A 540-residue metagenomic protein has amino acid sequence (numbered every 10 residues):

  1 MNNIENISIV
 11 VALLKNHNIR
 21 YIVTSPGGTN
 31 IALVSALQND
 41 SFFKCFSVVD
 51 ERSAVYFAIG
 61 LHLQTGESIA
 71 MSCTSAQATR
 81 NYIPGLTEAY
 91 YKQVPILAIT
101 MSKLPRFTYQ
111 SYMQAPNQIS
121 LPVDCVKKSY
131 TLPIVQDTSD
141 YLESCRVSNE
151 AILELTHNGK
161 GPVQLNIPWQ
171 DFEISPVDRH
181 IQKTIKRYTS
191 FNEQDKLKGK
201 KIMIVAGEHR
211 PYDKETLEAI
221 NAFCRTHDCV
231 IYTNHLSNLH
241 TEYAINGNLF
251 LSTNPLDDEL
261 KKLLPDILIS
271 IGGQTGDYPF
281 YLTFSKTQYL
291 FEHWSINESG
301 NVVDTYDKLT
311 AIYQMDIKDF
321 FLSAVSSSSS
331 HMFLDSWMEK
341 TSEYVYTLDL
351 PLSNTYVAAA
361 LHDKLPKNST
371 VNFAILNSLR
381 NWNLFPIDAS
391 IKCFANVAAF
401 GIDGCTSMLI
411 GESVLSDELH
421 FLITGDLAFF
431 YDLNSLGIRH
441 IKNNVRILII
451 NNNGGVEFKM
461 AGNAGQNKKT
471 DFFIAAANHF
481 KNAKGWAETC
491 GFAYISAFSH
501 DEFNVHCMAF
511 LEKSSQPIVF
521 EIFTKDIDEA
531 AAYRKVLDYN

Functional and structural regions predicted by a protein language model:
M1, L132, T283-N377, N482-T489 (+1 more regions): Phosphate/pyrophosphate-binding active-site segments
N2-S72, Q77-T87: N-terminal cofactor/phosphate-binding cores enriched in small/glycine residues, especially glycine-rich loops such as
I7-N18, S25-G28, L33-Q38, M338-D417: Active-site diphosphate/adenylate-binding microenvironment
Y21, Q64-C73, T79-N81, A89-Q93 (+4 more regions): Structural signature of the thiamine diphosphate
A36-Q38, F57-S68, I83-A98, L409-E418 (+1 more regions): Alpha-helix C-terminal capping segments
N81, A206-W294, D388-S416, F430-N434 (+1 more regions): Glycine-rich, anion-gripping cofactor-binding loops and their flanking helix/strand elements in enzyme active sites
I99, R106-V123, L384-N540: Thiamine diphosphate
I99-C145, T233-M338, R439-H440, I447 (+2 more regions): Glycine-rich, acidic loop regions that bind phosphate or pyrophosphate groups
